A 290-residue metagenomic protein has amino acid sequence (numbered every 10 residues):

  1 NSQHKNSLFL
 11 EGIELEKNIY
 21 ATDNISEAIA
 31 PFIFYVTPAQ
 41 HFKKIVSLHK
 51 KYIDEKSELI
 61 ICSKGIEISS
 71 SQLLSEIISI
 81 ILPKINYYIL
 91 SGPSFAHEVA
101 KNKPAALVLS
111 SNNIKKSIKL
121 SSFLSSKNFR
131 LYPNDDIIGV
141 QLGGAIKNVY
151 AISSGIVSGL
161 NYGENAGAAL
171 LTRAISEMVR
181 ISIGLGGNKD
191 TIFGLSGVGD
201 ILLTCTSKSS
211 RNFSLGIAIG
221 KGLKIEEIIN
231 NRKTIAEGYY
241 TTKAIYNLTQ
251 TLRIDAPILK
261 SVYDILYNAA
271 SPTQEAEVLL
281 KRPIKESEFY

Functional and structural regions predicted by a protein language model:
N1-I13: Glycine-rich phosphate-binding loop and adjoining beta1-alpha1-beta2 segment of Rossmann-like nucleotide-binding folds
E11-K17, N134: N-terminal short beta-loop-beta anion/metal-coordinating cradle
L15-E16, Y20-P104, L120-S122: Rossmann-like NAD(P)(H) cofactor-binding subdomain of soluble oxidoreductases
V36-T37, G65, S111, T206 (+1 more regions): Conserved residues at beta->alpha junctions
T37-Q40, S69, L73, K115 (+11 more regions): Conserved active-site and cofactor/substrate-binding residues in soluble primary-metabolism enzymes
H41, Y52, I77-N86, P104-T191: Internal alpha-helical scaffold of NAD(P)-dependent oxidoreductase catalytic cores
K64-I66, S91-F95, N113, D135-V140 (+4 more regions): Glycine-rich beta-alpha junction loops
S154-S158, I183-F193, I201-Y290: NAD(P)-dependent Rossmann-like dehydrogenase/reductase catalytic/cofactor-binding core
